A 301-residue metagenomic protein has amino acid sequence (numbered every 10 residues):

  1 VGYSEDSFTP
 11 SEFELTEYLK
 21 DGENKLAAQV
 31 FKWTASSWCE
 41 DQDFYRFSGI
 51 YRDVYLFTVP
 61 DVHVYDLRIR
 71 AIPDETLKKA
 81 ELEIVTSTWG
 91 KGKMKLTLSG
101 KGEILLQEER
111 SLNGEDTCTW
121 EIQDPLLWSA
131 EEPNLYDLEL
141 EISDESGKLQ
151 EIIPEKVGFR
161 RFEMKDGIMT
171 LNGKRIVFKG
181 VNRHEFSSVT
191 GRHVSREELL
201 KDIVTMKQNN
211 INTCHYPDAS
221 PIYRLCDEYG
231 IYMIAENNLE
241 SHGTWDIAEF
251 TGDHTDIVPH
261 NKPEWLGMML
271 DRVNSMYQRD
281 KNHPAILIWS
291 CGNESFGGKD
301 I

Functional and structural regions predicted by a protein language model:
V1-M233, R272, L287-I288: Secreted/periplasmic carbohydrate-active enzymes, especially glycoside hydrolases
M206, N212-I301: Substrate-binding/catalytic cleft of secreted carbohydrate-active enzymes, primarily glycoside hydrolases
